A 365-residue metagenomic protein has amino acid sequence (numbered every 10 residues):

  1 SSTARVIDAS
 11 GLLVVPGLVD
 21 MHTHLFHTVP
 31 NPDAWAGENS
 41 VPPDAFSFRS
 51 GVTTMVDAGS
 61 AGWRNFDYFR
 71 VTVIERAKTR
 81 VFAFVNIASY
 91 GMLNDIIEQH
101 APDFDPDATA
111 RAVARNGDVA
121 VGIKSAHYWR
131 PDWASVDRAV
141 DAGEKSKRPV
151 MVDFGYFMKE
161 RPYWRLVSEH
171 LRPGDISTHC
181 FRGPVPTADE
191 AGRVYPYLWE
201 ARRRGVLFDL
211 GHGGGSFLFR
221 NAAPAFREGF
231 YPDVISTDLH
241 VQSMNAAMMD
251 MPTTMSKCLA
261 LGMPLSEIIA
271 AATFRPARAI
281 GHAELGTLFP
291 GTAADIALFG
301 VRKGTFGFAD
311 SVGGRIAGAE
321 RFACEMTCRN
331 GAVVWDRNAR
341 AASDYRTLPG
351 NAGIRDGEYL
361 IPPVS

Functional and structural regions predicted by a protein language model:
T3-E75: Metal-associated gating/positioning segment near the N- to mid-region
G11, H22, G51, F69 (+8 more regions): Divalent metal-coordination and catalytic microenvironments
W35-F46, A101-V113, E160-V167: Short, acidic/polar
P42-R70, A77-D95, N116-P131, K147-M151 (+2 more regions): Divalent metal-dependent hydrolysis catalytic cores, especially in the metallo-beta-lactamase
G122-N245: Active-site core of metal-dependent hydrolases
R220-K303: His/Asp/Glu-enriched, well-ordered alpha-helical/loop segment that forms or immediately abuts the divalent-metal
A293-T347: C-terminal cap of metal-dependent C-N hydrolases
R337-S365: Intein/HINT protein-splicing elements and their conserved insertion hotspots or analogous self-processing inserts
